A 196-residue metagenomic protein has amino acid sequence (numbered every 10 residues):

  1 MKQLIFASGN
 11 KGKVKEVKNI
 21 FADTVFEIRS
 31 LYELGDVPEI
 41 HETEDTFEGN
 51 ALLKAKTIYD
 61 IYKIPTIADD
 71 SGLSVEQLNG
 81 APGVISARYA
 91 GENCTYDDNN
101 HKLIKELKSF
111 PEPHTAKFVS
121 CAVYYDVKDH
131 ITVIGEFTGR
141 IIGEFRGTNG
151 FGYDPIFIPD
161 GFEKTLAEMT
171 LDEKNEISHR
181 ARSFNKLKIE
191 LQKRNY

Functional and structural regions predicted by a protein language model:
K2-I5, K11-Y196: Anionic-ligand binding patches
